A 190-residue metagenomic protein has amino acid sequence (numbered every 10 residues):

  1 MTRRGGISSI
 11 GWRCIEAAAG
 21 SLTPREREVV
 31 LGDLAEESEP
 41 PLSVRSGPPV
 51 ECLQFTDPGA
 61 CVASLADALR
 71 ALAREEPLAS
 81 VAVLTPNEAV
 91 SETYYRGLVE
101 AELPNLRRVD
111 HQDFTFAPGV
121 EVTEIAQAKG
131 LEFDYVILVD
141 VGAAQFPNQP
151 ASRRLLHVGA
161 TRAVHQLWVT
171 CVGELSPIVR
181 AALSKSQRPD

Functional and structural regions predicted by a protein language model:
R3-R25, V44, G59-A63, R70-W168 (+2 more regions): Core RecA-like ATPase module of SF1/SF2 helicases and allied nucleic-acid translocases
S8-S9, A35, V50: Polar low-complexity intrinsically disordered regions enriched in Ser/Thr and small residues
G20-S46: Short, compositionally biased "basic patch" segments
E39-D67: Glycine-rich phosphate-binding "P-loop"
